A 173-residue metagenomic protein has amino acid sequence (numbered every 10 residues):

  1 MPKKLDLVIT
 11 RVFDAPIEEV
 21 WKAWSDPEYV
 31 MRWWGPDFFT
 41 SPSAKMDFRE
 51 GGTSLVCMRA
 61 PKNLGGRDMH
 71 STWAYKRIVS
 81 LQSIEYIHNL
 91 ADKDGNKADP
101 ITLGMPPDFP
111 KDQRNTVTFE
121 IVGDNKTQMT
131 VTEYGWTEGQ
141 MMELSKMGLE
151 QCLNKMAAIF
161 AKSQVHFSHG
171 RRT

Functional and structural regions predicted by a protein language model:
M1-S41: Hydrophobic ligand-binding cavity/cleft-lining segments
D6-V8, S41-S43, R67-T72, K111-N115: Short, surface-exposed coil-to-beta transition loops
V8-D14, D47, C57, A74 (+1 more regions): Generic structural detector for well-ordered beta-strands
V20, V30, S54, Y75 (+4 more regions): Hydrophobic pocket/interface hotspot
S43-A98: Glycine-rich portal/gate segments that line the openings of hydrophobic small-molecule binding cavities
E85-H88, G95-E150: Beta-strand/loop substructures that line and gate deep hydrophobic ligand-binding cavities in soluble
A158-T173: Short, highly charged C-terminal tails/helix-capping segments
